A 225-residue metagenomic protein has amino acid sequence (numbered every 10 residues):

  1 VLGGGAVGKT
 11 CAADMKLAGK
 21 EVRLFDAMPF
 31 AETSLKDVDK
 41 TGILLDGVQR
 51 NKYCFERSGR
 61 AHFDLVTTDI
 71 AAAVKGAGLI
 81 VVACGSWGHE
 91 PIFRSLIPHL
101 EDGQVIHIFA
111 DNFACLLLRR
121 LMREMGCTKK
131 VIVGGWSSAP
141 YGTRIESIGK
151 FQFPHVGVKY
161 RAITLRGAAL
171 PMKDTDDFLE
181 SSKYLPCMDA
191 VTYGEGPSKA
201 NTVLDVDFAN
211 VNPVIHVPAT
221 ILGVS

Functional and structural regions predicted by a protein language model:
V1-Y53: NAD(P)+-binding Rossmann beta1-loop-alpha1 motif at the extreme N-terminus of oxidoreductases
G3, D26, C84, A110 (+1 more regions): Short beta-strand/turn micro-motifs composed of small residues that flank or help shape donor/cofactor-binding pockets
G19, A77, E101-G103, K130 (+1 more regions): A general structural motif
E21, D64-L65, I132: Conserved beta-strand segments of alpha/beta enzyme cores
L35-V38, L118-E124, L179-Y184: Short, aromatic/basic amphipathic alpha-helical patches
F55-F109: Rossmann-like NAD(P)-binding element
S86-Q152: Rossmann-like NAD(P)(H) cofactor-binding subdomain of soluble oxidoreductases
K159-S225: Active-site-lining helix/loop region of Rossmann-like oxidoreductase modules
